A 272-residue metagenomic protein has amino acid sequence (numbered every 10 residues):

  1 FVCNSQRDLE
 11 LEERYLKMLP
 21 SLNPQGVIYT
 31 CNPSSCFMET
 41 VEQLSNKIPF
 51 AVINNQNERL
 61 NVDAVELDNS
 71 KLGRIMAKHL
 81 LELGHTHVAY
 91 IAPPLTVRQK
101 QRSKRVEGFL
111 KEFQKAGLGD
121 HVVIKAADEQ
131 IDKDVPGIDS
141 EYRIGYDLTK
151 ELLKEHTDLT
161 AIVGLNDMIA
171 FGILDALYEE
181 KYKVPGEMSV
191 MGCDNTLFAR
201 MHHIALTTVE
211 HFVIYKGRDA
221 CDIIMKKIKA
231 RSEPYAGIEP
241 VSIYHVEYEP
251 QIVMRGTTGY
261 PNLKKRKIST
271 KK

Functional and structural regions predicted by a protein language model:
F1-K78, E82, K154-D158: Alpha-helical recognition/docking segments in bacterial nutrient-uptake and carbohydrate-utilization systems
C3, I53, Y90-I91, V163 (+1 more regions): Short hydrophobic segments within beta-strands
V27, P33-E39, S103-L197, C221 (+1 more regions): Hydrophobic alpha-helical
F37-M38, L60-N61, R98, G172 (+1 more regions): Glycine/Thr-rich phosphate-binding loops of Rossmann-like dinucleotide-binding domains
V62, D134, M201-A205: Short acidic, glycine/proline-rich loop/turn micro-motifs
V65-I91, E107, K111, Y142-E151 (+2 more regions): Hydrophobic alpha-helical segments within soluble ligand-binding/sensing domains
M76-G119, I238-T257: An alpha-beta-alpha
K150-T270: Flexible loop/turn connectors
